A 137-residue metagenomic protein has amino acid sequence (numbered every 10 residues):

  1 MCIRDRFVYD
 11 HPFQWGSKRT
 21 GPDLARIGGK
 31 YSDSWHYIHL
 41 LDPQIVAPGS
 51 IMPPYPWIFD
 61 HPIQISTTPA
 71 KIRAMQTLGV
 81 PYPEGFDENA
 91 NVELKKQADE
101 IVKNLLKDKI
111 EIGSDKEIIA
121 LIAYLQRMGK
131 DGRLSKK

Functional and structural regions predicted by a protein language model:
M1-I3: Short, small-residue-biased leader/transition segments that mark boundaries at the very start of proteins
D5-G16, D99: Surface-exposed acidic, glycine/proline-enriched linker/cap segments that occur as 15-30-residue helix-coil
Y31-K137: C-terminal capping alpha-helices of c-type cytochrome domains
